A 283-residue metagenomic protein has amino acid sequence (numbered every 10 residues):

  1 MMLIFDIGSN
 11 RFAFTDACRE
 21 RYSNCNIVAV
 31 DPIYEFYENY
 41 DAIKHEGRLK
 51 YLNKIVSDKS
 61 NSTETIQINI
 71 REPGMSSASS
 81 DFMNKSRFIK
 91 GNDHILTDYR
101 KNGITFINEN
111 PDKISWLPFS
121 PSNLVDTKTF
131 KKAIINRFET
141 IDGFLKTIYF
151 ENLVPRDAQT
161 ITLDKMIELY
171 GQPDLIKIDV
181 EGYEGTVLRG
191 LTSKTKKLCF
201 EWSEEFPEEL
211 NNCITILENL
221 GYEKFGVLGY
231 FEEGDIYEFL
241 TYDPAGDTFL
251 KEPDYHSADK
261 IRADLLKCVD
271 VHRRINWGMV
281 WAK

Functional and structural regions predicted by a protein language model:
M1-K283: Phosphate/nucleotide-binding beta-alpha loop and adjacent structural elements of enzyme active sites
